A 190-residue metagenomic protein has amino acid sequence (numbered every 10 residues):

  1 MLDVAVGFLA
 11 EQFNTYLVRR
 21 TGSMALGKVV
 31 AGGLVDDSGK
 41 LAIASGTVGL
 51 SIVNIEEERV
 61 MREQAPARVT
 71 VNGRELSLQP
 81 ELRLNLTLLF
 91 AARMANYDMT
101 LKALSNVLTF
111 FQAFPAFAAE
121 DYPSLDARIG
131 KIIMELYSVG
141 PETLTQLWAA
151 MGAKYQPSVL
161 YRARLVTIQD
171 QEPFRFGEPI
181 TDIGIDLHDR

Functional and structural regions predicted by a protein language model:
M1-D3, T15, L86, A95-N96 (+3 more regions): Long protein-protein interaction modules used by eukaryotic assembly/scaffold proteins
M1-P66, R128: Small/polar-rich, solvent-exposed N-terminal microdomains that initiate assembly or binding
A42-A44, S77-L82, M151-Y155: Short glycine/proline-enriched loop/turn "hinge" motifs that connect secondary-structure elements and lie
S51-A92: Active-site-adjacent structural patch at catalytic or cofactor/ligand-binding sites
Q64-V69, T100-L108, Y122-L125: "Short basic amphipathic alpha-helical interaction patches in structured regions
G73-Q79, F176-R190: Short, cationic low-complexity segments
F90-D98, T167: A generic structural motif
K102, Q112-I168: Acidic-leaning, charged glycine-interspersed low-complexity segments
